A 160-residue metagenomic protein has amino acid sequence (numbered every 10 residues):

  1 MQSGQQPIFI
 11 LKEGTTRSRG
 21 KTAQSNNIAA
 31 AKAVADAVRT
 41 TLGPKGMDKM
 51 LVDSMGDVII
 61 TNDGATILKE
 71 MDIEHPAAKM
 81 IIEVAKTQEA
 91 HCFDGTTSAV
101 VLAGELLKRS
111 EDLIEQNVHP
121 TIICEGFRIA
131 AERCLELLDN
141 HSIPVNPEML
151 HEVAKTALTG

Functional and structural regions predicted by a protein language model:
M1-G160: N-terminal glycine-/lysine-enriched basic segments
